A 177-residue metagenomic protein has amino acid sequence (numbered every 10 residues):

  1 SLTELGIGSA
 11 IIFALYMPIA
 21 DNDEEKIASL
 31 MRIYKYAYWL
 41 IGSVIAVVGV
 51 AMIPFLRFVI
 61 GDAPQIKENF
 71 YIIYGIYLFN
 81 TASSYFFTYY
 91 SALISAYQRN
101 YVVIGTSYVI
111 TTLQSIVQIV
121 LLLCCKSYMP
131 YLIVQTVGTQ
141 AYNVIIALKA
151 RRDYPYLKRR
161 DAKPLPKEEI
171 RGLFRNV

Functional and structural regions predicted by a protein language model:
S1-I19, Y38-W39, I45, T81-F87 (+2 more regions): Small-residue-rich midsections of specific transmembrane alpha-helices
L2-A37, Y90, S95-V102, A162: Transmembrane-helix boundary and interhelical linker motifs in polytopic inner-membrane proteins
K35-D62, I116-L123: Alpha-helical transmembrane segments of multi-pass membrane transport and lipid-handling proteins
Y38, G42, Y74-Y77, S107-T111 (+1 more regions): Residue-level recognition of transmembrane alpha-helices in multi-pass small-molecule transporters/permeases
A51-P54, A63-F87, I104-Y108, R171 (+1 more regions): Alpha-helical transmembrane segments of multi-pass membrane proteins
T81-S107, M129, R152: Membrane-interface junctions at transmembrane-helix termini in multi-pass inner-membrane proteins
Y101, T112-V144, R152: Membrane-interface helix-loop junctions in multi-pass transport and translocation proteins
I146-V177: Interhelical loop/hinge segments that connect adjacent transmembrane helices in multipass membrane
